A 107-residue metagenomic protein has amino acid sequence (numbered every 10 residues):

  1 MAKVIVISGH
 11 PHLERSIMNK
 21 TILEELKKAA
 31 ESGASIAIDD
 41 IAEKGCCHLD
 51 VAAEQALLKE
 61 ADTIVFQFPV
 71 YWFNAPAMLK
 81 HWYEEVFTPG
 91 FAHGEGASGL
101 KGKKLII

Functional and structural regions predicted by a protein language model:
M1-A34: N-terminal beta1-alpha1 ligand-phosphate binding loop
I5-I7, A37-D39, I106: Hydrophobic/aromatic beta-strand patches that form the interior of the parallel beta-sheet core in alpha/beta enzyme
S8-P11, I41-E43, F68: Short glycine-centered, acidic/aromatic-flanked micro-motifs in structured strand/loop junctions that mark active-site
L13-E14, C46, Y71: Glycine-/small-residue-rich active-site loops that bind phosphorylated ligands and cofactors
G33-C47: A short beta-strand-loop structural module common to alpha/beta enzyme folds
H48-A52: Structural motif corresponding to alpha-helix initiation and N-cap regions
A53-I107: Helix-loop-strand module that forms the ligand-binding subsite of alpha/beta enzymes
